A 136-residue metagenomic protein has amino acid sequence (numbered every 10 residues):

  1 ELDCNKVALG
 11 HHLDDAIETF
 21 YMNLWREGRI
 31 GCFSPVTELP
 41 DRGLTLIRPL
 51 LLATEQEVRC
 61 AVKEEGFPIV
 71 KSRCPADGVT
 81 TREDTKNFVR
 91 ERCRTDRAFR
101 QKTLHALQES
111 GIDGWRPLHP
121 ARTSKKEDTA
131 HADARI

Functional and structural regions predicted by a protein language model:
E1, V36-D41, V89, C93-E109: Short, basic, helix/turn surface patches
E1-Q56, A132: Active-site adenylate/phosphate-handling loop in enzymes that bind or generate adenylated species
V7-D15, T54-T95, L104-H105: Mid-to-C-terminal catalytic subdomains of enzymes that bind/position adenosyl phosphate moieties or nucleic-acid
Y21-R29, K63, F67, Q108: A generic structural signal for secondary-structure junctions that act as hinges or helix/strand caps at the edges
A98-E127, H131: A short, charged, Gly/Pro-tolerant segment at domain boundaries
R135-I136: Short, positively charged and aromatic/hydrophobic N-terminal segments
